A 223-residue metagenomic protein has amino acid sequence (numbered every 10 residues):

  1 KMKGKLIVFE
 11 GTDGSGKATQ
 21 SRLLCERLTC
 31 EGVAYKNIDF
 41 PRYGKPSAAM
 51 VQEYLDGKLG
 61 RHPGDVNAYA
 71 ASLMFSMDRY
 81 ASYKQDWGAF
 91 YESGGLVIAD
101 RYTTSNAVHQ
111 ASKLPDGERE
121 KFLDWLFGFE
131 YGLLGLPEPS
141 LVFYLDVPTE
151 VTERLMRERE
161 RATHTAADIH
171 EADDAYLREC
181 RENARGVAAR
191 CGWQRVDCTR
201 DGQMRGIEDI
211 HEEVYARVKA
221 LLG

Functional and structural regions predicted by a protein language model:
K3-L6: Pre-Walker A (Motif I) flank of P-loop NTPase domains
F9: Hydrophobic anchor at the beta1->P-loop junction of P-loop NTPases
G14: Walker A (P-loop) phosphate-binding loop of P-loop NTPases
K17: Conserved lysine of the Walker
Q20: Hydrophobic positions on the alpha1 helix immediately C-terminal to the Walker A/P-loop
C25, E150-G223: NTP-dependent small-molecule kinase module
E31-L134: ATP-dependent small-molecule kinase phosphotransfer cores that center on conserved nucleotide phosphate-binding segments
T104-E182: A glycine- and Lys/Arg-enriched "phosphate-lid" helix/loop adjacent to the NTP-binding pocket of small-molecule kinases
